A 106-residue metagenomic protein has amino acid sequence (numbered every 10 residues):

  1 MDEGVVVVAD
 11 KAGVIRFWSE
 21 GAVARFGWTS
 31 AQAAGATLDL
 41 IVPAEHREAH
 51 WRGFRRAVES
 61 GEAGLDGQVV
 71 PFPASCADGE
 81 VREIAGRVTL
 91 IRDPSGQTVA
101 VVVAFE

Functional and structural regions predicted by a protein language model:
V5-A9, P73: Conserved beta-strand cores of small sensory beta-sandwich domains that regulate signal transduction, primarily PAS/PAC
V6, V14-R16: Conserved hydrophobic beta-strand signature of PAS-family and PAS-like sensory domains
A12-V14, A24: PAS/PAS-like sensory domains across diverse signaling proteins
G21-A33: PAS/PAS-like sensory domain cap-loop motif
Q32-E48: PAS-family sensory/regulatory domains
A44-D78: Terminal output helix/cap of sensory domains in signal transduction proteins
V70, S75, G86-T89, A104: PAS-family sensory domains
A85-V101: Short loop/turn elements at sensory-signaling interfaces that couple input to output
